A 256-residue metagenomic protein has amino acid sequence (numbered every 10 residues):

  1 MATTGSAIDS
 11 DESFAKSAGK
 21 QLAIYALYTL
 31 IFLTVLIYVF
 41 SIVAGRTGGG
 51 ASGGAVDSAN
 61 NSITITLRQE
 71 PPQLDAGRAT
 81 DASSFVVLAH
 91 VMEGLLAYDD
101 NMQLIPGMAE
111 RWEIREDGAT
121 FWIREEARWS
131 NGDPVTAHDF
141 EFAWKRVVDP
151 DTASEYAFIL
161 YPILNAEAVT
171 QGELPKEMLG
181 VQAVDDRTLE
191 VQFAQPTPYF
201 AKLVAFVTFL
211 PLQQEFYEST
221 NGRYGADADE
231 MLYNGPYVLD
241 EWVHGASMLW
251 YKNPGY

Functional and structural regions predicted by a protein language model:
M1-Q21: N-terminal Lys/Arg-rich, disordered targeting/topogenic segments
I24-S41: Hydrophobic membrane-insertion alpha-helices, especially the h-region of bacterial N-terminal signal peptides
V43-S62: Ser/Thr/Pro/Gly-rich low-complexity linker/stalk segments immediately outside membranes or between
A59-P72, G118-F121, F140-A143, L189-V191 (+2 more regions): Short, well-ordered beta-strand elements
T66-D117, L232-Y233: N-terminal lobe/hinge region of extracytoplasmic solute-binding protein
Q103, Q192-Y256: Gly/Pro-rich hinge or "lid" segments in bacterial periplasmic/extracellular proteins
R111-I159, E190: Aromatic- and charge-enriched surface segment that lines or borders ligand/interaction sites
E113, E141, T152-E215, E241-V243: Surface-exposed binding/hinge segments that line and control ligand-binding clefts or catalytic entry sites
